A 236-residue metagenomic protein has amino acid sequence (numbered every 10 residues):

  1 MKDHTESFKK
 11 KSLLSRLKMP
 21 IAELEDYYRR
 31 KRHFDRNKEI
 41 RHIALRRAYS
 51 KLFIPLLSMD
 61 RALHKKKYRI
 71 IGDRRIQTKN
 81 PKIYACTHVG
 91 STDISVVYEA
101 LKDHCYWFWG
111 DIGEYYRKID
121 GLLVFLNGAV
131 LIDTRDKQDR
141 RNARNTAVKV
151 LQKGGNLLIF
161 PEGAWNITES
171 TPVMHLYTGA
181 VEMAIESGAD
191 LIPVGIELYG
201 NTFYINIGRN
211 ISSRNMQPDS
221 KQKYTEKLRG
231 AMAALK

Functional and structural regions predicted by a protein language model:
K2-H33, N37, R141-K236: Non-catalytic C-terminal accessory region of glycerolipid acyltransferases and related lyso-lipid remodeling enzymes
F34-L56: Helix-enriched interaction subdomains in cytosolic or periplasmic regions, typified by TIR/SEFIR signaling/NADase cores
S50-H88: Helix-to-loop junction immediately C-terminal to a conserved catalytic motif
Y68, H104-Y106, N127, G155 (+1 more regions): A structural micro-motif
I70, L123-V124, L191, I207: Structural signal for hydrophobic
I70, R117, R141-R144: Structural motif corresponding to alpha-helix initiation and N-cap regions
R74-Q77, G113-Y115, D136, L198-G200 (+1 more regions): Residue-level detector of flexible, active-site-proximal loop/helix-junction positions within diverse enzyme catalytic
T78-K137: Catalytic core of membrane glycerolipid acyltransferases/transacylases, capturing the structured, soluble-facing
